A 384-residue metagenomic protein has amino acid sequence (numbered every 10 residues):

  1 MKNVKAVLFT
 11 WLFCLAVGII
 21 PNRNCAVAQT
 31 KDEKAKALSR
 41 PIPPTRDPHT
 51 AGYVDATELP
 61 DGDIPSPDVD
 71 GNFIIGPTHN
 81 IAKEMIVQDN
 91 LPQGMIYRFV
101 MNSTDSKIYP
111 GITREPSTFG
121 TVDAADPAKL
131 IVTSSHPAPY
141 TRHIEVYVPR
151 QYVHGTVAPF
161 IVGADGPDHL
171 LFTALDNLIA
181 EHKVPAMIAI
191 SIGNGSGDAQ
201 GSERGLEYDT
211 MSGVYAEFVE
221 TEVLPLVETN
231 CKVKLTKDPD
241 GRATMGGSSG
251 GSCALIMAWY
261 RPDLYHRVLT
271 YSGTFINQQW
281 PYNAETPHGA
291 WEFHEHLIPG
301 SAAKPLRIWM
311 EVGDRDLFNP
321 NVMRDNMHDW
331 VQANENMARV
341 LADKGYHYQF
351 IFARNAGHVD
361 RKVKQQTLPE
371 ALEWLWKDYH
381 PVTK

Functional and structural regions predicted by a protein language model:
M1-A6: Positively charged n-region of N-terminal signal peptides that target proteins for export
F9-N22: Bacterial N-terminal signal peptides
A26-T30: Boundary at the C-terminal end of the N-terminal hydrophobic targeting segment
K31-K36: Long, low-complexity intrinsically disordered segments that are proline/alanine-rich with interleaved serine/threonine
L38, I42-T45, Y53, P60-K384: Non-catalytic cap/lid and distal C-terminal segments of serine-dependent acyl enzymes
